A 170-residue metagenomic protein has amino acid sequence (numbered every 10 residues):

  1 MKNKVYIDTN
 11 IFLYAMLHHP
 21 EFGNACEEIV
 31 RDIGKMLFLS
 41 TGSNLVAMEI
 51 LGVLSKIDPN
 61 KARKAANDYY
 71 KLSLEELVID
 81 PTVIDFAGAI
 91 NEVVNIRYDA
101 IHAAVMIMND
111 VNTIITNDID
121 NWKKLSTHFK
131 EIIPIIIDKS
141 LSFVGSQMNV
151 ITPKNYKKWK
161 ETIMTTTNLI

Functional and structural regions predicted by a protein language model:
M1-G23: Metal-dependent nucleic-acid phosphoesterase active-site entry motif
K2, M108-I170: Acidic, PIN/NYN-like endoribonuclease modules and their adjacent C-terminal/linker elements
V5-I7, N24-I57, V78-I79: PIN/NYN-family metal-dependent endoribonuclease catalytic core
I11, V46, V83, I101-H102 (+1 more regions): Alpha-helix capping/helix-boundary segments
H18, Y70-E92: Acidic catalytic patch
K35-S40, S73-E75, N109-T113: Short active-site oxyanion
S43, I79, Y98-D99, N117: Replace "coordinates the UDP/GDP/TDP-sugar" with "coordinates nucleotide-activated sugar donors
I96-T113: Acidic, metal-associated active-site segment
